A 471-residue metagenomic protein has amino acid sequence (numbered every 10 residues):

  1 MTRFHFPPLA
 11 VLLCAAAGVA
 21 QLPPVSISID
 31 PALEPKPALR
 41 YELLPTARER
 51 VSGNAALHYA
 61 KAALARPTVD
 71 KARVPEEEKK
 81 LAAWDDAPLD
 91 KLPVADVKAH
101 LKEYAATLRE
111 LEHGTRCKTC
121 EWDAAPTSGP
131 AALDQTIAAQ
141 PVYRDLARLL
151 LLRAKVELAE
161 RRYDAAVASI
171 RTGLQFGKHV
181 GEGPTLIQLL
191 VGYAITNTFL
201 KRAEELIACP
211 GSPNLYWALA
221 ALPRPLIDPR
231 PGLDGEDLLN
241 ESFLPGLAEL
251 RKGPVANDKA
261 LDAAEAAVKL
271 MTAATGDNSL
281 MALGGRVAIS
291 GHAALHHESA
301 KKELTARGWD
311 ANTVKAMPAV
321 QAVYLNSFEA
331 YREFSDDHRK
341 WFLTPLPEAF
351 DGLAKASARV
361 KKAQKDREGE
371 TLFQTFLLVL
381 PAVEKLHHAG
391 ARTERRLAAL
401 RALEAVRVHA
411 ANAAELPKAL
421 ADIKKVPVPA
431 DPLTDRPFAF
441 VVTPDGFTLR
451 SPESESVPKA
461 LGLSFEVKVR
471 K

Functional and structural regions predicted by a protein language model:
M1-A10: Bacterial N-terminal signal peptides that target proteins for export
P7, A17-G18: Cleavable N-terminal signal peptides
G18-K471: Short acidic linear motifs
